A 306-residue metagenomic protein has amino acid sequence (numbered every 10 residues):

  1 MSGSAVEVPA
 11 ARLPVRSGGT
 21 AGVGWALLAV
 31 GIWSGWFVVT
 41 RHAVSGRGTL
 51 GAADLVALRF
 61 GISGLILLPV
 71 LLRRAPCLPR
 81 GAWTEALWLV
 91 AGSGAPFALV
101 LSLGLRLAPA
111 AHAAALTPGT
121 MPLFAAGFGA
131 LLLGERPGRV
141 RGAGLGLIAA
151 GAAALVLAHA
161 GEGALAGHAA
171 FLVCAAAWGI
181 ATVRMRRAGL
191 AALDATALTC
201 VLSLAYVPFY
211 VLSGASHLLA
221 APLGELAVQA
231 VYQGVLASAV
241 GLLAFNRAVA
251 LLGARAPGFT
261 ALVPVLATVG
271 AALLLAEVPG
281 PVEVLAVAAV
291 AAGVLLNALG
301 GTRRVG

Functional and structural regions predicted by a protein language model:
M1-A57, A150, A158-R187, Y206 (+1 more regions): Glycine-/small-residue-enriched transmembrane alpha-helix faces in small-molecule transporters and effluxers
V6, L67, F128, P137-L157 (+4 more regions): Hydrophobic transmembrane alpha-helices of multi-pass small-molecule transport proteins
T20-L28, A52-V70, E85-W88, G144-L147 (+4 more regions): Hydrophobic alpha-helical transmembrane segments of multi-pass integral membrane proteins, especially transporters
I32-V39, L68-T117, A126, A154 (+1 more regions): Specific transmembrane alpha-helical segments of multi-pass solute transporters/efflux pumps, especially DMT/EamA
G35, V39-H42, G46, I62-G81 (+6 more regions): Membrane-interface helix-cap regions at the ends of transmembrane helices in multi-pass membrane proteins
A43, L55, R59, G104 (+6 more regions): Hydrophobic/aromatic residues within transmembrane alpha-helices of multi-pass small-molecule transporters
G48-A52, P109-A110, L133-G138, A191 (+2 more regions): A helix-boundary/kink motif common to multi-pass secondary transporters, especially Major Facilitator Superfamily
L58, G94, A98, H112-T120 (+2 more regions): Helix-helix packing/entry segments at the starts of transmembrane helices
